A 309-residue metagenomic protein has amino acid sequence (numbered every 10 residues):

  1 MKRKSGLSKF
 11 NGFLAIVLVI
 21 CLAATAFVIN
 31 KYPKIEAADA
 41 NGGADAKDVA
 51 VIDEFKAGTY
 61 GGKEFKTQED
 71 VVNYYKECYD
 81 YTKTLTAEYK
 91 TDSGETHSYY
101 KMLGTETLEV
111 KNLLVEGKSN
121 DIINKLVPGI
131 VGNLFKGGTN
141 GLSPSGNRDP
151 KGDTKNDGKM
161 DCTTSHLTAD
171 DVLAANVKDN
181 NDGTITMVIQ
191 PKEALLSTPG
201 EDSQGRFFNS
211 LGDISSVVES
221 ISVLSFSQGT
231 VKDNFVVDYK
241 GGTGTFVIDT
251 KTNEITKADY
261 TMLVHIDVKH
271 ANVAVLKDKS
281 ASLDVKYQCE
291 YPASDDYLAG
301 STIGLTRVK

Functional and structural regions predicted by a protein language model:
M1-S8: N-terminal Lys/Arg-rich, disordered targeting/topogenic segments
S8-Y32: Sec-dependent N-terminal signal peptides of Gram-positive bacterial secreted proteins and lipoproteins
K31-K309: Subset-of-secretome marker
